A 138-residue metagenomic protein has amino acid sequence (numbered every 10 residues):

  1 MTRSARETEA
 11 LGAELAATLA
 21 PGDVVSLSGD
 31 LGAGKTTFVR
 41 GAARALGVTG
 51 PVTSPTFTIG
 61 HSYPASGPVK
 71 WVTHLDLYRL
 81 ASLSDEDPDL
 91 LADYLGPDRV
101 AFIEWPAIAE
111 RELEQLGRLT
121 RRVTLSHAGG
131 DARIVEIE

Functional and structural regions predicted by a protein language model:
M1-E14: N-terminal pre-Walker A segment at the start of P-loop NTPase domains
A17-G22: Phosphate-binding P-loop
V24-S26: Short hydrophobic/aromatic beta-strand immediately N-terminal to the Walker A/P-loop
S28-D30: P-loop (Walker A) phosphate-binding loop of NTP-binding proteins
K35: Conserved lysine of the Walker
P51, T56, S62-W105: Conserved nucleotide-sensing/catalytic segment adjacent to the nucleotide-binding pocket in NTP-handling enzymes
S84-E138: Short phosphate-coordinating micro-motif centered on Lys-Gly-acidic
